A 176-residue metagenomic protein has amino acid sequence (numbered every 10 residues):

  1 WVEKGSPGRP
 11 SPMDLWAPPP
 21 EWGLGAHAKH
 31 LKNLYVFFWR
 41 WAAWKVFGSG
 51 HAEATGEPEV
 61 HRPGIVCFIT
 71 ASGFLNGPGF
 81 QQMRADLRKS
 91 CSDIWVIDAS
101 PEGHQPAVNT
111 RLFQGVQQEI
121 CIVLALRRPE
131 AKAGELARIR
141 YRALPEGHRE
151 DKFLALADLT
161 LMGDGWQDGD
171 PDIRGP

Functional and structural regions predicted by a protein language model:
W1-F68, G73-F80, D86-V96: SAM-dependent methyltransferase catalytic-core segment centered on the flexible catalytic loop and adjoining short
W1-V2, H51-R62, P106-P176: Polynucleotide-recognition surfaces of large bacterial nucleic-acid defense/processing enzymes
R9, F80, R84, R138 (+1 more regions): Alpha-helix initiation and N-capping motif
W22-H27, H104-R111: Short beta-alpha connecting loops at secondary-structure transitions that line or flank enzyme active sites
I69-A71, I97-A99, L126, R142: Generic beta-strand/beta-sheet core signal
K89-N109: Conserved short secondary-structure elements within globular domains
